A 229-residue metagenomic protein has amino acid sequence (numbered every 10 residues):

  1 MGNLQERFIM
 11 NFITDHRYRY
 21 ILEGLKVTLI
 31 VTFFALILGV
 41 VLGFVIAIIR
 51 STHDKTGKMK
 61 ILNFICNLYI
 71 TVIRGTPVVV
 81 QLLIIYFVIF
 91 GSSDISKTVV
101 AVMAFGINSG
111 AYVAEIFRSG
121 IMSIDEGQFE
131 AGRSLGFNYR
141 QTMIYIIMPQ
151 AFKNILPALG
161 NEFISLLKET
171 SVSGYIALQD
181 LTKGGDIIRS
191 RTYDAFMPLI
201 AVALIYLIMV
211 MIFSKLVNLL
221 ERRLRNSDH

Functional and structural regions predicted by a protein language model:
M1-H229: Transmembrane alpha-helices and adjacent helix-loop boundaries
